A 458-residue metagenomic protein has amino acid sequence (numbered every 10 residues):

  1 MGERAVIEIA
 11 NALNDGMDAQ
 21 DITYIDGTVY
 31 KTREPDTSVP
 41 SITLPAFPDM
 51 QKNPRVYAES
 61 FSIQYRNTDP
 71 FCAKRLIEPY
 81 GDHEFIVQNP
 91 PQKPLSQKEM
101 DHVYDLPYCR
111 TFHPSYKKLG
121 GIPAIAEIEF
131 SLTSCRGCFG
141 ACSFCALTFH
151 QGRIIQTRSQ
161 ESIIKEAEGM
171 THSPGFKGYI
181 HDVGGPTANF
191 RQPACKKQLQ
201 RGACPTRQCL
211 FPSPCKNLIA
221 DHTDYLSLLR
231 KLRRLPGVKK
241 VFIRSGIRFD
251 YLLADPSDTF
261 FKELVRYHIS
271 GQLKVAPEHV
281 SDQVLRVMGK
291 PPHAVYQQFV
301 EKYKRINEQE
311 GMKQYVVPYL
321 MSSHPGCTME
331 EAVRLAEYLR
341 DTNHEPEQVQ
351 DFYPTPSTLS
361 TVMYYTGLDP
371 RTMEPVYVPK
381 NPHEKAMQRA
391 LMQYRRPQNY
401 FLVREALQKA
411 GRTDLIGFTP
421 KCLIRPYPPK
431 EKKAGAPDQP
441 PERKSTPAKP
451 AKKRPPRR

Functional and structural regions predicted by a protein language model:
M1-Y80: Glycine-rich beta-alpha loop elements in corrinoid/cobalamin-binding modules across cobalamin-dependent enzymes
E3-N11, V29-S38, I154, G178-C204 (+4 more regions): Flexible glycine/acidic-rich beta-alpha junction loops that bind and position SAM and/or redox cofactors in anaerobic
T23-T28, K117-K118, I125, T133 (+3 more regions): Flexible, glycine-rich loop/tail regions that form catalytic "lids" or insertion modules at the edges of active sites
R55-S131: N-terminal [4Fe-4S]-dependent radical SAM core
V103, C138, C142, I163 (+3 more regions): Conserved, mostly hydrophobic/aromatic
K117-A146, F176-Y179: N-terminal pre-triad scaffold of radical SAM enzymes
S131-S143, I154-T157, S162, E166 (+2 more regions): Cysteine-centered iron-sulfur cluster-binding motifs in ferredoxin-type domains/subunits of redox enzymes
G169-V317, M321-P325: Conserved SAM/AdoMet-binding glycine-rich loop
